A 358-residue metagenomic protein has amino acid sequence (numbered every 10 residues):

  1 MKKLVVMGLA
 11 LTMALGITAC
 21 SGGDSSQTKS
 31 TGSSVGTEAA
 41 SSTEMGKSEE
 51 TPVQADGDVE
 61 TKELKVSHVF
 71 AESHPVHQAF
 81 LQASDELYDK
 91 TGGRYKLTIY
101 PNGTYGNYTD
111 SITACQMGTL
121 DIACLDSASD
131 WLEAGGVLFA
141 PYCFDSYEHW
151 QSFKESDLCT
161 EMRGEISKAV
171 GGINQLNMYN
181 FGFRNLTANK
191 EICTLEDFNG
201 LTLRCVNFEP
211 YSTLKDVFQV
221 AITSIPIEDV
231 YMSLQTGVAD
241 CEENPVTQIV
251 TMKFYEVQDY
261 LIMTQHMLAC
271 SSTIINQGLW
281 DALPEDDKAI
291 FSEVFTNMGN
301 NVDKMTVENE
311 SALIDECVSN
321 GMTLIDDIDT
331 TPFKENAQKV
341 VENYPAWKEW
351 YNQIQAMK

Functional and structural regions predicted by a protein language model:
M1-L4, G8-L11: Positively charged n-region of N-terminal signal peptides that target proteins for export
T12, S41-S42: Short stretches within intrinsically disordered, low-complexity N-terminal or propeptide regions
T12-M13, P75: Alpha-helical transmembrane segments and their juxtamembrane interfaces
G16-A19: C-terminal motif of bacterial Sec signal peptides marking the signal peptidase cleavage site
S21-D24, K29, V35, G46-H149 (+2 more regions): N-terminal secretory/targeting leader peptides
G36-A40: Short extracytoplasmic/periplasmic juxtamembrane "stem" segments immediately C-terminal to an N-terminal membrane anchor
E148-E165: A gly/proline- and charged-residue-enriched helix-loop-helix capping module
